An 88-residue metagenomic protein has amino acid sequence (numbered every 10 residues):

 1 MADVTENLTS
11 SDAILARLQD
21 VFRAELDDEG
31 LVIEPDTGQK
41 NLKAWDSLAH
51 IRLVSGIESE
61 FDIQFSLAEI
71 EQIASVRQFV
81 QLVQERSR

Functional and structural regions predicted by a protein language model:
A2-L31, Q84-S87: Thiotemplate assembly-line natural product biosynthesis machinery
E25-A44, E60-A74: Phosphopantetheine carrier-protein modules
A49: Two-component histidine kinase catalytic core, primarily the HATPase_c
L53: Short active-site alpha-helical segment characteristic of glycosyltransferases and processive polysaccharide synthases
S75-V83: Short, cationic-aromatic polyanion-contact patches
